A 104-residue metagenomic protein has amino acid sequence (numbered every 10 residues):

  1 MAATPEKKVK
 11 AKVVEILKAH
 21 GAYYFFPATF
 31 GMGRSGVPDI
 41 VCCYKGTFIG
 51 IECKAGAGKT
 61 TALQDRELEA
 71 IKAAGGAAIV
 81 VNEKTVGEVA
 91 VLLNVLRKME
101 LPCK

Functional and structural regions predicted by a protein language model:
M1-K104: Catalytic phosphate/metal-binding cores of nucleic-acid and nucleotide-processing enzymes, i.e., regions that mediate
